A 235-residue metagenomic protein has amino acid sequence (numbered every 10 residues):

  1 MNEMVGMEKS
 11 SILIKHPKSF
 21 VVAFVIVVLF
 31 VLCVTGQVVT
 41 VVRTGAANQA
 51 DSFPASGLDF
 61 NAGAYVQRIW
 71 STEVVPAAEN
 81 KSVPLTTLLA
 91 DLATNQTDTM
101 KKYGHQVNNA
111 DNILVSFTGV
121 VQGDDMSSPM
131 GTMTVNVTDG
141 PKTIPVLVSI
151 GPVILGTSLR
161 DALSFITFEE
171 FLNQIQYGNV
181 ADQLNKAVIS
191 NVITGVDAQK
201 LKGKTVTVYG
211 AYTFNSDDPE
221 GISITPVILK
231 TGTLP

Functional and structural regions predicted by a protein language model:
N2-P235: OB-fold and OB-like single-stranded nucleic-acid-recognition modules and their adjacent interaction interfaces
